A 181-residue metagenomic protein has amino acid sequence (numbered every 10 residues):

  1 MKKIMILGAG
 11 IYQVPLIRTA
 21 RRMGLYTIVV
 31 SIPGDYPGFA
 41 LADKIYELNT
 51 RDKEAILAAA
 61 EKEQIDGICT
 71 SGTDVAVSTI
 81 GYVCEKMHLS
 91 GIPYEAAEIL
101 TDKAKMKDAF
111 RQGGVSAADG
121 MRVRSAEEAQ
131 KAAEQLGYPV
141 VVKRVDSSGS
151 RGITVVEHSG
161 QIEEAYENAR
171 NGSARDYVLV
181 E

Functional and structural regions predicted by a protein language model:
M1-E95, E127: ATP-binding N-terminal substructure of ATP-dependent carboxylate-amine bond-forming enzymes
F39-A40, G114-S116, D146-S150: Short glycine-enriched loop/turn motifs at secondary-structure junctions
K44-N49, K86-H88, A109-R111, L136-P139 (+1 more regions): Short, hinge-like loop/turn segments at secondary-structure boundaries
I45-E47, G120, I153: Conserved beta-strand scaffold positions in the cores of enzyme catalytic domains, especially in NTP/NDP-utilizing
A59, K131-A132, A165: CheY-like receiver
E85, A97-A118, R124-L136: Glycine-/Pro-rich loop/turn segments that contact NAD(P) or position catalytic residues in Rossmann-like domains
S116-D119, Q135, P139-V142, T154-E181: Conserved ATP-binding module of the ATP-grasp superfamily
